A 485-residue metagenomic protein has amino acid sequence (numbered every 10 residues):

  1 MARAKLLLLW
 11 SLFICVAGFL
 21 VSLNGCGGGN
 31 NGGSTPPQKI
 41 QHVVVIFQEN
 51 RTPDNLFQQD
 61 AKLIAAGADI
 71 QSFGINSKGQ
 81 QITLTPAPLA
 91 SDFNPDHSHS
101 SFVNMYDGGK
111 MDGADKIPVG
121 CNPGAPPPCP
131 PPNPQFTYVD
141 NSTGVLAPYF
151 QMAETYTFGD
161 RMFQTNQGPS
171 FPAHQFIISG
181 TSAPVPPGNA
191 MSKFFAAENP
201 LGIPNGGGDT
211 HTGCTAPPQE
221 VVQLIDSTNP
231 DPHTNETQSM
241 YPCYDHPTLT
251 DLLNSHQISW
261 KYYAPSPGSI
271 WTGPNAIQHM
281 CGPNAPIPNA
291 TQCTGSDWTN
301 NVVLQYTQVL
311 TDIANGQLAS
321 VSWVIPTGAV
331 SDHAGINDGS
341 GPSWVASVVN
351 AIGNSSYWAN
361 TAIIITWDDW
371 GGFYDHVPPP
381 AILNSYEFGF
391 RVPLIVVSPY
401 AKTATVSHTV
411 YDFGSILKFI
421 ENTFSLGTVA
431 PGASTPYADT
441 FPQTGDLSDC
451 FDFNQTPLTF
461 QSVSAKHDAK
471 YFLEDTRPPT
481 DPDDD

Functional and structural regions predicted by a protein language model:
M1-L12: Bacterial N-terminal signal peptides that target proteins for export
W10-S22: Bacterial N-terminal signal peptides
C26-D485: N-terminal pro-sequences and low-complexity stem/linker regions of secreted or lumenal proteins
